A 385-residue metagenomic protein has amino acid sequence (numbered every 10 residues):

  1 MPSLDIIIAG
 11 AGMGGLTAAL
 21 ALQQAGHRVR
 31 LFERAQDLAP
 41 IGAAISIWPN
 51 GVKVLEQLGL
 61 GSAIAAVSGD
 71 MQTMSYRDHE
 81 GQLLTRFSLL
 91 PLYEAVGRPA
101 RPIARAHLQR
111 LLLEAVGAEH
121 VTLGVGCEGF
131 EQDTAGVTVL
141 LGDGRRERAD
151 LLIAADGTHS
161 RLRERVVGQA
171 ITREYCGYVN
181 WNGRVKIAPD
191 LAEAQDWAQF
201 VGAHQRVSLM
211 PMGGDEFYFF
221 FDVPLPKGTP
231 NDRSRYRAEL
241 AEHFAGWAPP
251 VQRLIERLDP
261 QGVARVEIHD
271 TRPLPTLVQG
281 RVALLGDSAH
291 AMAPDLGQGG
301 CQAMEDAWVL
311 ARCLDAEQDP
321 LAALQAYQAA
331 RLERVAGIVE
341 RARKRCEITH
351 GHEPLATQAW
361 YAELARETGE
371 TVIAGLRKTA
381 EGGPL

Functional and structural regions predicted by a protein language model:
M1-A9, M13, A39-N50: Accessory recognition modules or surfaces
M1-L4, A66, G81, R253 (+3 more regions): C-terminal helical "tail/cap" subdomain of flavin- and related membrane-associated enzymes
P2-I6, Q23, W48-V167, I171-R184 (+2 more regions): Conserved N-terminal helical subregion
I8-Q36, I153-A154, W181, L240 (+1 more regions): Conserved mid-domain beta->alpha element of the FAD-binding
G42, L58-G59, S68, F87-S88 (+5 more regions): Short, flexible helix/strand-to-coil boundary loops that buttress conserved ligand/catalytic motifs in alpha/beta
S62, I187-E193, K227-G228, P250 (+1 more regions): Short helix-loop capping/hinge motifs at secondary-structure junctions, enriched in acidic/polar residues
Q195-T229, A241-G246, I268: Active-site substrate-recognition segment that forms the wall of the catalytic cavity or substrate channel
D232-R265, Q328: Flavin-binding catalytic cores
